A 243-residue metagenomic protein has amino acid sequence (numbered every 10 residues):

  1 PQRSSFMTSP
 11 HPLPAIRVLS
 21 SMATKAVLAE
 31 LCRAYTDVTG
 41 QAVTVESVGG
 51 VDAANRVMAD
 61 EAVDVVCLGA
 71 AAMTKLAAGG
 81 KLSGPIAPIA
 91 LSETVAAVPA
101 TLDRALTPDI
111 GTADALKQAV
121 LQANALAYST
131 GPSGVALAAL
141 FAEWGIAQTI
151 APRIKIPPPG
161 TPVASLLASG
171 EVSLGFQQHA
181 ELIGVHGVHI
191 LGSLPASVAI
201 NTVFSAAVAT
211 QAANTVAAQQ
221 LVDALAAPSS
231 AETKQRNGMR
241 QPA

Functional and structural regions predicted by a protein language model:
F6-E46, V51, N55-A62, A70 (+4 more regions): Exported/periplasmic ABC-transporter solute-binding proteins
